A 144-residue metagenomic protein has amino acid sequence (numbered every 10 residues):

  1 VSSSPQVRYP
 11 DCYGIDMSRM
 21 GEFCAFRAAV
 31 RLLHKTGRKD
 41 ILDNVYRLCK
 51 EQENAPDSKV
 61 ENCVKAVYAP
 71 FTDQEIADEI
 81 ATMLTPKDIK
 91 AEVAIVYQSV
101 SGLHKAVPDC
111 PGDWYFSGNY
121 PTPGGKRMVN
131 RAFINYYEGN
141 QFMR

Functional and structural regions predicted by a protein language model:
V1-R144: PRPP-associated nucleotide enzymes
